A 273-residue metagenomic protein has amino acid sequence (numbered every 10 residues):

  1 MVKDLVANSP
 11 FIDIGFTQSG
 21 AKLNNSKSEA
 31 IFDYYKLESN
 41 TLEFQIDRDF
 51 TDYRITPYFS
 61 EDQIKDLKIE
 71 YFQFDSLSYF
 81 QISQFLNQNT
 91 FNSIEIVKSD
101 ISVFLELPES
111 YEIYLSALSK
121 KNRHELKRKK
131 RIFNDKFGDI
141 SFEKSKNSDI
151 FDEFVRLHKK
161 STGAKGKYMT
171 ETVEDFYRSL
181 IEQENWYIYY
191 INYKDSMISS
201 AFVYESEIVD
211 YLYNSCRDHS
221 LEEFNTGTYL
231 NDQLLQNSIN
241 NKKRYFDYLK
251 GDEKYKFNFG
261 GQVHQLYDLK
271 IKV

Functional and structural regions predicted by a protein language model:
M1-E43, L77-E223: A conserved beta-strand-loop-helix scaffold within acyl/acetyltransferase catalytic domains
K36-V97, I208-V263: Acyl-donor binding region in acyl/amide transferases
V97-S102, V263-V273: Conserved catalytic-core motifs of GNAT/GCN5-like acyltransferases
G138, W186, K243, H264-Q265: Secondary-structure boundary/capping residues
S141, G166, F246, V263-H264: Secondary-structure boundary/capping signal
